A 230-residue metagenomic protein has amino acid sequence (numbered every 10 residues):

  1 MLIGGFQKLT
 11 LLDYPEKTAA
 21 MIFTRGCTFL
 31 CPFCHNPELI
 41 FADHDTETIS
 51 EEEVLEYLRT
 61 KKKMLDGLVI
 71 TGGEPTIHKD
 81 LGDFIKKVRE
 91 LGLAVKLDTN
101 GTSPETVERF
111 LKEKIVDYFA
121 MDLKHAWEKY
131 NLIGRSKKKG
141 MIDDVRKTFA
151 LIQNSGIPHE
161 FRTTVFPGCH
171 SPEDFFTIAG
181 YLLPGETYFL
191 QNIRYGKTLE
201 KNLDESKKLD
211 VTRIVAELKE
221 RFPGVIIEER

Functional and structural regions predicted by a protein language model:
M1-K17: Short, charged low-complexity linear segments at domain edges
L2-Q7, G26, L39, E53: SEC14/CRAL-TRIO lipid-binding/transfer domains and related phosphoinositide-recognition modules that form deep
F6, Q191-I193, E228-R230: Conserved beta-strand termini and adjacent loop/short-helix elements that scaffold enzyme active sites in alpha/beta
Y14-I49: Canonical Radical SAM [4Fe-4S] cluster-binding loop centered on the CxxxCxxC motif and its immediate flanking residues
F23, T71-G73: A secondary-structure boundary/capping signal
P37-L68: Conserved alpha-helical substructure of the radical SAM core
L55-G67, T76-L209: Conserved AdoMet/S-adenosylmethionine-binding subsite of the radical SAM
D210-R230: Charged phosphate-binding loop/patch that engages nucleotide di/tri-phosphates or the phosphate backbone of nucleic
